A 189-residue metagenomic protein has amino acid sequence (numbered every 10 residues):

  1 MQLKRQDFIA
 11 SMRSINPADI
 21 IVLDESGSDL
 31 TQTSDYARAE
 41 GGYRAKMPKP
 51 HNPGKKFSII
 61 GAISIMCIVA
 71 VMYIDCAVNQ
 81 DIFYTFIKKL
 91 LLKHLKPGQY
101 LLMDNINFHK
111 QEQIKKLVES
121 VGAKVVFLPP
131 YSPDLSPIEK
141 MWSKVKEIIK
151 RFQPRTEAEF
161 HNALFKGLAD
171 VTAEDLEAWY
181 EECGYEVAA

Functional and structural regions predicted by a protein language model:
Q2-K88, G184-Y185: Extended, low-complexity cationic-aromatic segments
P17-I20, I138-A189: C-terminal anion-handling pockets and recognition modules
V22-D24, G61, I87, D104 (+6 more regions): Mobile genetic element proteins and their domesticated derivatives, centered on retroelements and DNA transposons
V22-L23, Q99-M103, F127-P129, Y180: Short beta-strand segments
S26-D29, S64-I68, N107-H109, S132-P133 (+1 more regions): Short, solvent-exposed loop/turn segments at secondary-structure junctions
A45-N52, V121-P137: RNase H-like polynucleotidyl transferase catalytic core
I82-Y100: Short, basic/hydrophobic alpha-helical segments
P97-K110, S136: Acidic/histidine-rich, metal-coordinating catalytic segments
